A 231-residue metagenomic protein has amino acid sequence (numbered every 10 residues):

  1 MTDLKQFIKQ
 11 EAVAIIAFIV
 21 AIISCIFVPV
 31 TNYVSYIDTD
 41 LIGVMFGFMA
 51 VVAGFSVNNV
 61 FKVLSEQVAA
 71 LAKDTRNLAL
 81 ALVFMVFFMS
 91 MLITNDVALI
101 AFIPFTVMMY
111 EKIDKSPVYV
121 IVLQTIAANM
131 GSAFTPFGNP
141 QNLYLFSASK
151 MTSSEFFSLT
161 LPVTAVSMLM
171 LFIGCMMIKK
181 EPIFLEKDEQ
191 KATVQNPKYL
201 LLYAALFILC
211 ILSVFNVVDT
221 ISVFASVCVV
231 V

Functional and structural regions predicted by a protein language model:
T2-L4, S154-L202: Juxtamembrane and boundary regions of transmembrane helices in multi-pass small-molecule transporters and channels
Q10, A14, D40-I42, T75-V83 (+2 more regions): Residue-level signature of transmembrane alpha-helical entry/exit and packing/kink sites in multi-pass membrane
I19, F46, F84, F88 (+2 more regions): Generic alpha-helical transmembrane segments of integral inner-membrane proteins, especially permease/transport modules
V28-I37, K62-Q67, N142-E155, I183-E189: Membrane-interface helix termini and inter-helical loops of multi-pass transporters
Y33-S116: Membrane-embedded alpha-helical segments and adjacent helix-loop junctions characteristic of multi-pass solute
Y36, S65, F207-V231: Transmembrane helical segments that form the transport core of multi-pass membrane transport proteins
R76-A81, K112-L123, M151-P162: Membrane-interface alpha-helices at helix entry/exit sites of multi-pass transporters
S90-I100, P117-S149, L171-C175: Alpha-helical transmembrane segments and, especially, the helix-loop junctions at the ends of these helices
